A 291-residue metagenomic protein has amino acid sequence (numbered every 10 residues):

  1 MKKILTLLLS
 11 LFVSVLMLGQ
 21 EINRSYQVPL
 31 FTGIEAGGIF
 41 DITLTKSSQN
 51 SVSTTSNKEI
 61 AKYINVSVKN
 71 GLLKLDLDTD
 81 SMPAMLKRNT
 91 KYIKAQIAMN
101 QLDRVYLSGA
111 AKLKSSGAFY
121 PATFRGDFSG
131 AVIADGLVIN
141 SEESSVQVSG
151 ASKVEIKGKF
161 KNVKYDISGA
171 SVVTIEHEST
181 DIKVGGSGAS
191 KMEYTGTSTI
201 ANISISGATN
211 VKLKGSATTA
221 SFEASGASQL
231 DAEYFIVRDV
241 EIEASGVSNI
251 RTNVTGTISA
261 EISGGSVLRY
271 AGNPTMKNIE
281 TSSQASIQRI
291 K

Functional and structural regions predicted by a protein language model:
M1-I4: Positively charged n-region of N-terminal signal peptides that target proteins for export
T6, L18-S129, D135-S149, K153-D166 (+5 more regions): Acidic (Asp/Glu) and glycine-rich low-complexity loops/linkers that are typically intrinsically disordered
S10-L18: Hydrophobic h-region of N-terminal signal peptides that target proteins for export in Gram-negative bacteria
S108-S115, A134-D135, M192, V211 (+1 more regions): Beta-strand-rich extracellular passenger or scaffold domains
I156-G158, V173-G185, A189-K291: Short, surface-exposed interaction patches in beta-rich subdomains that mediate adhesion/assembly near membranes
